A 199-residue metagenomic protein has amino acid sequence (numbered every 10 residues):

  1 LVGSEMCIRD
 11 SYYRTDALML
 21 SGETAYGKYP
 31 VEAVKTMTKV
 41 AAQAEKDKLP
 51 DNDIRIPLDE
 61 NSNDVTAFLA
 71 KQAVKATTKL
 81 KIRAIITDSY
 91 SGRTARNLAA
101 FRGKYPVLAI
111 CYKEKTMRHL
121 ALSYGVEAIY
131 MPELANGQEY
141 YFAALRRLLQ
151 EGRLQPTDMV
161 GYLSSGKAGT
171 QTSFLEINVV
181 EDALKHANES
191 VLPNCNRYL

Functional and structural regions predicted by a protein language model:
L1-I8: Short, small-residue-biased leader/transition segments that mark boundaries at the very start of proteins
R9-P30: Glycine-rich phosphate-binding active-site loops on the catalytic face of alpha/beta enzymes
S21, G27, K46-I56, R83 (+2 more regions): Flexible, glycine/charged-enriched surface loops at secondary-structure junctions
T24-K46, S173-V179: C-terminal helical cap(s) of enzyme catalytic domains, especially alpha/beta-barrels
T36-A73, N188-Y198: Long, charged amphipathic helices and adjacent flexible linkers at domain junctions
F68-I82, Y141-G152, D158: Phosphate-interacting basic helix/loop segments used at nucleotide- and nucleic-acid interfaces
T94-R96, R102-Y140: Nucleotide-binding motor/catalytic cores of P-loop/tubulin-like NTPases across gene-expression machines
R146, Q155-L163, K167-A168, S173-K185: C-terminal binding/interaction regions
